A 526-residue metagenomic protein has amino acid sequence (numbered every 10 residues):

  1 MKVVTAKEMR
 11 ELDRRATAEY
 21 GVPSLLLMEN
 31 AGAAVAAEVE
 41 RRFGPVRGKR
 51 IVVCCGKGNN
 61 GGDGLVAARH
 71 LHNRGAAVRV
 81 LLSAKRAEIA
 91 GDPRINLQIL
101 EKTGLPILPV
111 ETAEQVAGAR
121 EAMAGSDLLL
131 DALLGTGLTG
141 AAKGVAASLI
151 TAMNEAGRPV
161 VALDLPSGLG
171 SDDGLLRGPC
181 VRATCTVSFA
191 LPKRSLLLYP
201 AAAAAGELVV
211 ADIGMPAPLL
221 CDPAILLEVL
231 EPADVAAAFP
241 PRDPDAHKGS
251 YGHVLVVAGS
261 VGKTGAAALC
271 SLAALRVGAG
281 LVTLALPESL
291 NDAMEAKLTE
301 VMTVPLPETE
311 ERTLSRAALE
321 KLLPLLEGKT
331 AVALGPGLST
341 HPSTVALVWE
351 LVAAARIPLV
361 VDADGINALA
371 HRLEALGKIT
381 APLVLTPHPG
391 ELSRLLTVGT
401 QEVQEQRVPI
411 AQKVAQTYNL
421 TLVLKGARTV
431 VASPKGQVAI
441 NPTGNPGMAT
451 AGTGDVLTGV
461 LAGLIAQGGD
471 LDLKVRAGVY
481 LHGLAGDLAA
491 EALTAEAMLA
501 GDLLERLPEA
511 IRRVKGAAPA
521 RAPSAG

Functional and structural regions predicted by a protein language model:
M1-S83, A90, C185, L196-A363 (+2 more regions): Small-residue (G/A/S/T)-rich helix-start motifs and N-terminal tracts that mark the onset
A37-L133, A141-L163, L347, A355: Nucleotide and nucleotide-moiety/phosphate-recognizing core
R94-L97, M123, L176-G178, K297-V301 (+1 more regions): Short low-complexity, flexible loop/linker segments enriched in glycine and/or proline with clustered acidic
R120, D127-L128, L133-I225: Internal gly/pro-rich beta-alpha loop/helix module that stabilizes soluble enzyme cofactors or their anionic handles
